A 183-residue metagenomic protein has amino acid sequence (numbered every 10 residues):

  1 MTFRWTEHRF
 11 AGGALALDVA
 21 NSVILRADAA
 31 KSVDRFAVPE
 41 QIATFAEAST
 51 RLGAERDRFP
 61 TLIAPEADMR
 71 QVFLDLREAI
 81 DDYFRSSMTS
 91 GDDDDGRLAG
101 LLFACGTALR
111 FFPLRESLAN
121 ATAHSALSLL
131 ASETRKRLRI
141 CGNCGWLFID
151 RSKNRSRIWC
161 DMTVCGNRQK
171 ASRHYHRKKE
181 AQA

Functional and structural regions predicted by a protein language model:
M1-G145, I149: Short helix-coil boundary/hinge micro-motifs
A121-A183: BZIP DNA-binding basic region
